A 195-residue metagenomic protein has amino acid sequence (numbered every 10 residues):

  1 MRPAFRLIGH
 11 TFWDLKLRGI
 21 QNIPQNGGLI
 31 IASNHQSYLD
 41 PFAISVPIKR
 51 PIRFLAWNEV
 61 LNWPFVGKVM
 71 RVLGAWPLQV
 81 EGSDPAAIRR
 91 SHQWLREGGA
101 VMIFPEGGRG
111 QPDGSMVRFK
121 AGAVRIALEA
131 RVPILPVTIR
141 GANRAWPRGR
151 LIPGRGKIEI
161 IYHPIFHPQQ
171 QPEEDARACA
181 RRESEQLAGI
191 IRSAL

Functional and structural regions predicted by a protein language model:
M1-G9: N-terminal nucleotide/polyanion-binding subdomain common to many enzyme families
A4-F5, V72-L78, G108-R109: Short, basic, glycine/proline-bearing loop/turn elements
I8-H10, M70, W94, I126-A127: A generic structural signal for well-ordered alpha-helical segments
H10-R18, G82, A142-R144: Short gly/ser/thr-rich secondary-structure transition/capping motifs
H10-T11, I23-G82, R90: Catalytic core of membrane glycerolipid acyltransferases/transacylases, capturing the structured, soluble-facing
D14-L17, A75, I160: Generic structural signal for residues in well-ordered beta-strands
A86-L195: Non-catalytic C-terminal accessory region of glycerolipid acyltransferases and related lyso-lipid remodeling enzymes
